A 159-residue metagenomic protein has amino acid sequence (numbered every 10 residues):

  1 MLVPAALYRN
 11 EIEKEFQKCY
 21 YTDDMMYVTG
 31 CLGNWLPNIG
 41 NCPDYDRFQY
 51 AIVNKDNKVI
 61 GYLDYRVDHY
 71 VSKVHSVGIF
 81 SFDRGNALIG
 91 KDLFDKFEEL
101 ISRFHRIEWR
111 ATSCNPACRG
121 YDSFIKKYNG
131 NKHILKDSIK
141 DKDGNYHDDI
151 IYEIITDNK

Functional and structural regions predicted by a protein language model:
M1-N38, N158-K159: A short, well-structured alpha-helix characteristic of acyl/acetyltransferase catalytic modules
M26-V74, F80-N86: Acetyl-CoA-dependent GNAT
R47, H147-I151: Short hydrophobic/aromatic beta-strand or adjacent loop that forms the aromatic wall/cage of a ligand/substrate-binding
R47, R103-R106: Short, high-confidence coil segments that cap the C-terminus of an alpha-helix and link into the following beta-strand
K73-H75, D148-D149: Residues on conserved beta-strands of the protein kinase catalytic domain
R84-S102, C118-R119, S123: Conserved acetyl-CoA-binding loop-helix of GNAT-fold acetyltransferases
E108-K126: Conserved beta-strand-loop-alpha-helix junction that forms the acyl-donor binding cleft
K126-H147: Conserved catalytic-core motifs of GNAT/GCN5-like acyltransferases
